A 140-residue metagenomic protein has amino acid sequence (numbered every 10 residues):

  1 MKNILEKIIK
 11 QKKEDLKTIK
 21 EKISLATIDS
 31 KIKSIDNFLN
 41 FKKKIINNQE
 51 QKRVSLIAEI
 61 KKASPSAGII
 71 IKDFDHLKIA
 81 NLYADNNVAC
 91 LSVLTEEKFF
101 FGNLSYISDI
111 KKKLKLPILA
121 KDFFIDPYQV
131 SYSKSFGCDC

Functional and structural regions predicted by a protein language model:
M1-K61, S66: N-terminal amphipathic alpha-helix/helix-capping segment at the start of soluble metabolic enzymes
I46, E50, A84, I107-K112 (+1 more regions): Surface-exposed amphipathic alpha-helices with a cationic face
V54-L56, D109-K121, G137-C140: Short beta-strand/loop segments at the ligand-binding rim of alpha/beta enzyme cores
I57-L77, P117-I125: Active-site mouth loops of central-metabolism enzymes
G68-L94, K113, P127-C140: Alpha/beta enzyme core
T95-L114, D122-S131: Active-site-adjacent beta->alpha loops and helix N-cap segments on the catalytic face of soluble alpha/beta enzymes
